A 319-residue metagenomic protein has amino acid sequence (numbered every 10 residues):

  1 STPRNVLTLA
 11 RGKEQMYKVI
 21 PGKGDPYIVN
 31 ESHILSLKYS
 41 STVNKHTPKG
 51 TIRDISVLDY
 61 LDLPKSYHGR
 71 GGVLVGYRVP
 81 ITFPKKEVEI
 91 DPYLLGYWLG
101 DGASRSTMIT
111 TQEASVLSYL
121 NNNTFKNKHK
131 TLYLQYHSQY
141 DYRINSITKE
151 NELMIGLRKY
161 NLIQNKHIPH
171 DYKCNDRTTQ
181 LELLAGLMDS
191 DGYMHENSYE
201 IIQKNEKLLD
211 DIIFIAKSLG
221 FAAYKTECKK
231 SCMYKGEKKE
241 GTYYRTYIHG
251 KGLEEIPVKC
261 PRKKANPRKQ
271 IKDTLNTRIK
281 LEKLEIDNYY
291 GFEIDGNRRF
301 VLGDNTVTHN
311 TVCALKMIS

Functional and structural regions predicted by a protein language model:
N5-C232, T274-N310: Intein-associated homing endonuclease modules of the LAGLIDADG/DOD-type, together with closely related HINT-family
H68-R70, K238-T242: Extracellular interaction modules
M233-E237: Short proline/glycine-enriched turn/loop segments at secondary-structure junctions
E240-P267: Polar, glycine-rich mid-to-C-terminal structural blocks that act as macromolecule-binding/assembly scaffolds
Q270-K272: Extended catalytic core of nucleotide-activated donor transferases of GT-like folds
C313, M317: Hydrophobic positions on the alpha1 helix immediately C-terminal to the Walker A/P-loop
